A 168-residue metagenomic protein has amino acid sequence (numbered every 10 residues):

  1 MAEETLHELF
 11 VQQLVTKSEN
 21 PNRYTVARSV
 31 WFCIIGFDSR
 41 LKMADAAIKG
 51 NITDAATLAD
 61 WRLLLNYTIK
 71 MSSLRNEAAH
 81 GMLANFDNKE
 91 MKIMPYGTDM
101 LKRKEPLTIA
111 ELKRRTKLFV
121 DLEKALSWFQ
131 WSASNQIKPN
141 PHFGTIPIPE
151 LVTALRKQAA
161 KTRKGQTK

Functional and structural regions predicted by a protein language model:
M1-A47, L63-N88, R115-G144: Amphipathic alpha-helical interface elements
G50-A59, M100: Short, charged/polar, low-complexity loop and linker segments that flank or interrupt alpha-helical bundles
A56-A59, L63-N66, L107: A structural signal for alpha-helical segments
M91-P106: Short secondary-structure subsegments characteristic of cysteine-rich extracellular domains
K104-R114: Short Fe-S-cluster ligation motifs
S132-R163: Charged phosphate-binding loop/patch that engages nucleotide di/tri-phosphates or the phosphate backbone of nucleic
Q166-K168: Short intrinsically disordered terminal tails
